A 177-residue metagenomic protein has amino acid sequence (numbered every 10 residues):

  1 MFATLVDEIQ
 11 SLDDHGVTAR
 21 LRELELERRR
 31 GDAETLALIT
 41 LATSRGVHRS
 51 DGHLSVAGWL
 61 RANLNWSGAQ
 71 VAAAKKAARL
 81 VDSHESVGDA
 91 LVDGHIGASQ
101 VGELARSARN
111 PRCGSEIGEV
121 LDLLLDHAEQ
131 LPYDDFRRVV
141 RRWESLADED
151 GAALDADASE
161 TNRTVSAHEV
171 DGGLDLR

Functional and structural regions predicted by a protein language model:
M1-R177: Conserved C-terminal region and hinge/linker of Rieske [2Fe-2S] proteins, especially in Rieske oxygenase systems
